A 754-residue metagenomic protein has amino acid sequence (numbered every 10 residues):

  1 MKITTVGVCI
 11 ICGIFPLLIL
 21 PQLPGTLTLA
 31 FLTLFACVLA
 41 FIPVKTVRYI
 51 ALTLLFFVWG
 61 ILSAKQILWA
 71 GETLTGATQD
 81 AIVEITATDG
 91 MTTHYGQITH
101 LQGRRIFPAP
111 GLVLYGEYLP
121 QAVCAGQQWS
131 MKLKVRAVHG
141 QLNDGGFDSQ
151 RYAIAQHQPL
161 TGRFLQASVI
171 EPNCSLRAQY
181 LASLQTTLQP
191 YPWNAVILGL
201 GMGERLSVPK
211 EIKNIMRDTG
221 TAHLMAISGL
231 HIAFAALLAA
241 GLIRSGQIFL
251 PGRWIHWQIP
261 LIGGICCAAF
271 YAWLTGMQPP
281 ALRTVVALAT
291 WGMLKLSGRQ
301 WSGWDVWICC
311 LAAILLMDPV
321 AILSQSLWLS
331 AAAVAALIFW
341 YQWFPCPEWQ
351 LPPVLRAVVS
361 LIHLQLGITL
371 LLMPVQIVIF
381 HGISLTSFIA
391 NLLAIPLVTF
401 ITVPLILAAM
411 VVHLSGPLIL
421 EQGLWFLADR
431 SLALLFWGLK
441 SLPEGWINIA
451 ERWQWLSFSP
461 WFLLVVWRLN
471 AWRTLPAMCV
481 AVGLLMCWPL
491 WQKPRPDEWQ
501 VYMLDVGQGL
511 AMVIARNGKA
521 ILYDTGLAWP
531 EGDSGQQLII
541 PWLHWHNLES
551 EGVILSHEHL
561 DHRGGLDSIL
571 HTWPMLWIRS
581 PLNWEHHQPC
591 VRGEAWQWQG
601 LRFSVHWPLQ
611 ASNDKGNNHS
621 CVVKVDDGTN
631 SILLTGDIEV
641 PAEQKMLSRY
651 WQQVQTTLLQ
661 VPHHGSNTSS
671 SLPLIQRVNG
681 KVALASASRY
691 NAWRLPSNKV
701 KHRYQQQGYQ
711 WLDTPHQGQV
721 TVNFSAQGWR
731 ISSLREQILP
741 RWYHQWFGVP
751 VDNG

Functional and structural regions predicted by a protein language model:
M1-A77, T161-F164, L176, R283-T284 (+3 more regions): N-terminal leader/targeting segments
M1-I19, L294, L407-Q422, F426-A433: Hydrophobic alpha-helical segments
T5, V47-T53, G162, I212-F388 (+4 more regions): Hydrophobic alpha-helical transmembrane segments in multi-pass membrane proteins
P24-F35, L329-S330, N391-T399, R452-L456: Alpha-helical transmembrane segments of polytopic membrane proteins
L54-H223, D533, Q537-P541, W545-E549 (+6 more regions): Membrane-interface helix/helix-cap signal primarily in integral membrane proteins
Y118-K132, Y152, S168, C266 (+2 more regions): Non-globular, low-confidence helical/coil segments that flank catalytic cores
A155-A287, G292-M293, W596, F603 (+3 more regions): Aromatic-rich juxtamembrane segments at the membrane interface
I377-L424: Hydrophobic alpha-helical transmembrane segments of integral membrane proteins
